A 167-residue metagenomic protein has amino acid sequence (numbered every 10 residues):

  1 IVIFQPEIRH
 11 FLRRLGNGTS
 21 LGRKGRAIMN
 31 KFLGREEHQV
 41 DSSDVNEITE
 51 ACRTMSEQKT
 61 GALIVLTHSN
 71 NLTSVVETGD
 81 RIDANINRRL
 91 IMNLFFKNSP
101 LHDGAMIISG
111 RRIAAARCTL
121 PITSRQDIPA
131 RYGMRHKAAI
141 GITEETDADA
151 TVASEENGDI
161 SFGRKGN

Functional and structural regions predicted by a protein language model:
F4-N167: Divalent-cation
